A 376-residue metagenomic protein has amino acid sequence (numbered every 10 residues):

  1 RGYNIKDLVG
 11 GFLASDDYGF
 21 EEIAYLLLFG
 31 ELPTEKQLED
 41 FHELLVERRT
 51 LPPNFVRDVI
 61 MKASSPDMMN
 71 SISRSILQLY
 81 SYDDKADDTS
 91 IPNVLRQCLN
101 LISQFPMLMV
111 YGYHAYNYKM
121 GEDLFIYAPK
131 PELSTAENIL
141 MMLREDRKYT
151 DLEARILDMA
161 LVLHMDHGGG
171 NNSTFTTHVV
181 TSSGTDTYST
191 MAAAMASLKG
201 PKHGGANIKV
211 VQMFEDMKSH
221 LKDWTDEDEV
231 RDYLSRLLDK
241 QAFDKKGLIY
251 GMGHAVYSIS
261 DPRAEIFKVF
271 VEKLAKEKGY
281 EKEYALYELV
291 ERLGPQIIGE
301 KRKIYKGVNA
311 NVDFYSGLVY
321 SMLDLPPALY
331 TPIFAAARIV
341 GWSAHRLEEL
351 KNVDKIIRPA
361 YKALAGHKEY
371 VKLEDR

Functional and structural regions predicted by a protein language model:
R1-R376: Non-transmembrane, aqueous-exposed alpha-helical and coiled segments at domain scale
